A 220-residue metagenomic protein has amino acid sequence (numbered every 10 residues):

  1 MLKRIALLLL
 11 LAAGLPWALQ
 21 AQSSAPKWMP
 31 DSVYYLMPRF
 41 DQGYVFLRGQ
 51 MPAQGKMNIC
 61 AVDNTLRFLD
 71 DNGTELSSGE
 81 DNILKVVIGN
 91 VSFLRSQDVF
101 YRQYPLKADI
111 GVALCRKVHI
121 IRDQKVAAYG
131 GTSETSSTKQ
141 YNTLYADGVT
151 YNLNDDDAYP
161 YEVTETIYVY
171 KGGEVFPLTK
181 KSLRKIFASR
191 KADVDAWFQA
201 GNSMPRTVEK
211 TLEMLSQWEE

Functional and structural regions predicted by a protein language model:
M1-A25: Bacterial Sec-dependent N-terminal signal peptides
L15-W17, M51, K210: Generic detector of short, well-ordered, non-transmembrane alpha-helical segments enriched in hydrophobic residues
W17, M29-P30, A158-P160: Short acidic/polar alpha-helix capping motifs at helix-coil junctions
A21-S24, P30-Y35, M51, T132-S136 (+2 more regions): Generic detector of short, locally flexible boundary/turn motifs and exposed helical patches
S24-E75: N-terminal secretory signal peptides
V45, E80-G89, R95-D98, K180-D193 (+1 more regions): Short alpha-helical interface patches
A53, M57-V175: Aromatic-patch recognition
Y151-E213, W218-E219: A short, solvent-exposed beta-edge/loop patch
